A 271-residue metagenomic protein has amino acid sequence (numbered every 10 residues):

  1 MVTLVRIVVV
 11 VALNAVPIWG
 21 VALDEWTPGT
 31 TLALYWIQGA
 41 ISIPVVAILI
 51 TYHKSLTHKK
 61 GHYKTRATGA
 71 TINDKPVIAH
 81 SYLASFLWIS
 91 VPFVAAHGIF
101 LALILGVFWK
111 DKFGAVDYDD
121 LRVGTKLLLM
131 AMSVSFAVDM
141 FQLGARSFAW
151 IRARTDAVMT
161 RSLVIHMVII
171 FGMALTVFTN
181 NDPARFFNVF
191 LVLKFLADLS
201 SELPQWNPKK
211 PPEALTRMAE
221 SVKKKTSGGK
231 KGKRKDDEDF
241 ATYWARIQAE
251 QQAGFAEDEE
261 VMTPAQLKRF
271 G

Functional and structural regions predicted by a protein language model:
V5-V21, T31: The first (N-terminal) embedded transmembrane alpha-helix
L13, W88-L105, R161-F171: Core segments of transmembrane alpha-helices that mediate helix-helix packing or line hydrophobic substrate/ligand
A22-G29, I50-H62, L101, L105 (+6 more regions): Transmembrane helix-loop junctions in multipass membrane proteins, especially transporters and channels
T30-I99: Hydrophobic/aromatic-rich structural module bridging two neighboring secondary-structure elements via a short loop
S55-I78, S135, M140-T160, T216-R217: Juxtamembrane inter-helical linkers in multi-pass membrane proteins
S90-D111, V123-L143: Transmembrane alpha-helix/helix-exit interface in multi-pass inner-membrane proteins
D119-V192, L196, L203, N207: Hydrophobic alpha-helical transmembrane segments and adjacent short intramembrane/lumenal linkers of inner/organellar
R217-G271: Long, low-complexity, intrinsically disordered cytosolic termini of multi-pass membrane proteins
